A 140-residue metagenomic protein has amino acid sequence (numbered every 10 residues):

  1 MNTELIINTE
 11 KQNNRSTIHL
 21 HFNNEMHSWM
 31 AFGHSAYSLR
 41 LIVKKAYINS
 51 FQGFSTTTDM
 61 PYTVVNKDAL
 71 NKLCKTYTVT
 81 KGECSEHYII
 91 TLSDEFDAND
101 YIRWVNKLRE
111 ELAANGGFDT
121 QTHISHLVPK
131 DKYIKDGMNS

Functional and structural regions predicted by a protein language model:
M1-S140: Basic, polar low-complexity surface loops/patches
